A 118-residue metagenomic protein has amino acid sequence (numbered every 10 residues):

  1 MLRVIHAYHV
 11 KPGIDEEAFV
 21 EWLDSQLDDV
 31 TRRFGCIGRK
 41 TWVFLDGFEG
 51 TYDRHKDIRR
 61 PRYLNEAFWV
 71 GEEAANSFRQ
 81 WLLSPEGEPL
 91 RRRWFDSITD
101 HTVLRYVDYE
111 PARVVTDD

Functional and structural regions predicted by a protein language model:
L2-V10, W42-L83: Short, well-ordered beta-strand segments in beta-rich or mixed alpha/beta enzyme and ligand-binding folds
I5, E21, V115-T116: N-terminal non-cleavable signal-anchor helices
H9-P12, S97: A periodicity- and composition-biased signal for non-globular, repetitive helical segments
P12, L23, A67, L82 (+1 more regions): Generic alpha-helical secondary structure signal
I14-L45, L82-W94: Short amphipathic alpha-helical segments
G38-R60, E86-D118: Glycine-rich beta-strand-turn "strand-cap" elements at beta-sheet edges
